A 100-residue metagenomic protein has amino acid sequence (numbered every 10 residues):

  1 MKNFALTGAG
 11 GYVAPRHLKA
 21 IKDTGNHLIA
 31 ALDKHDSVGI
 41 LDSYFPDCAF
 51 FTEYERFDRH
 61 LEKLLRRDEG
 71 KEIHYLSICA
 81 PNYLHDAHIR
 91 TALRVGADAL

Functional and structural regions predicted by a protein language model:
M1-A49: N-terminal Rossmann-like dinucleotide-binding module
T52-L100: Beta-loop-alpha module in the N-terminal Rossmann-like domain of NAD(P)-dependent dehydrogenases, especially those
